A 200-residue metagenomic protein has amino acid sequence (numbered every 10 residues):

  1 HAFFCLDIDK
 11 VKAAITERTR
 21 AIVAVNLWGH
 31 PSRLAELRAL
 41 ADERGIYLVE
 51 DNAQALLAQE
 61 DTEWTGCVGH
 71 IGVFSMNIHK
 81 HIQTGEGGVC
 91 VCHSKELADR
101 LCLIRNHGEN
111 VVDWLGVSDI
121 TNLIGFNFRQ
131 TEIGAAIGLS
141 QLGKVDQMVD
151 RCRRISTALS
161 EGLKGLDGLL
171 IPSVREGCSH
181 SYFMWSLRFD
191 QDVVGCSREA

Functional and structural regions predicted by a protein language model:
A2-T84, V89-V91, E96: Active-site phosphate-binding strand-loop segment of PLP-dependent enzymes
D9, A13, A21-V25, H30 (+4 more regions): PLP-dependent aminotransferase class I/II
